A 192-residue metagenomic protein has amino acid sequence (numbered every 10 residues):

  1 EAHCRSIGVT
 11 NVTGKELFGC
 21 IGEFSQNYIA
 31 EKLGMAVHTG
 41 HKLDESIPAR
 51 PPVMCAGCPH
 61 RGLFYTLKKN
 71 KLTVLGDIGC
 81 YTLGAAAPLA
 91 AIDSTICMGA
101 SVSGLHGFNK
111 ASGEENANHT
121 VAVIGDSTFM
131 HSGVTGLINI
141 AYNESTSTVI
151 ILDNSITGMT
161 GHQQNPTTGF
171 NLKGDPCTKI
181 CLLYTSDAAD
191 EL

Functional and structural regions predicted by a protein language model:
E1-H3, I21, S25-I29, P51-M54 (+8 more regions): General structural feature for long, well-ordered alpha-helical segments within catalytic domains of soluble enzymes
E1-V37: Terminal amphipathic helices with adjacent charged low-complexity linkers/tails
H3-V9, L89-I92, G136-N139, Q163-G169: Short secondary-structure boundary/capping segments
E31-H41, F170-P176: A polyampholytic, Gly/Pro-enriched intrinsically disordered region
G40-V102, A111-E114: Active-site diphosphate/adenylate-binding microenvironment
I78-G158: Thiamine diphosphate
I96, P166-I180: Acidic, Ser/Thr-rich peripheral helices and adjacent loops at domain boundaries
Y184-L192: Single conserved hydrophobic/aromatic residue that forms the stacking wall/gate of nucleotide- or nucleobase-binding
